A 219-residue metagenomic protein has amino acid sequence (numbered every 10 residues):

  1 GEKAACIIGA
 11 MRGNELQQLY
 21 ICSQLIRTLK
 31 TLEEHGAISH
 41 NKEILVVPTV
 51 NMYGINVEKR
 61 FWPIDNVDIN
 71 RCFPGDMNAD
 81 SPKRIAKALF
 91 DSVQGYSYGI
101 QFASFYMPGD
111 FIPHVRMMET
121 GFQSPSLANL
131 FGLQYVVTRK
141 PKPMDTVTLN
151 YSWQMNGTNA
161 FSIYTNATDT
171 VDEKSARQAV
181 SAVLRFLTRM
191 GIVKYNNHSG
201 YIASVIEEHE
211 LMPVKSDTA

Functional and structural regions predicted by a protein language model:
G1-A219: Structured catalytic-domain cores with a bias toward divalent-metal coordination
